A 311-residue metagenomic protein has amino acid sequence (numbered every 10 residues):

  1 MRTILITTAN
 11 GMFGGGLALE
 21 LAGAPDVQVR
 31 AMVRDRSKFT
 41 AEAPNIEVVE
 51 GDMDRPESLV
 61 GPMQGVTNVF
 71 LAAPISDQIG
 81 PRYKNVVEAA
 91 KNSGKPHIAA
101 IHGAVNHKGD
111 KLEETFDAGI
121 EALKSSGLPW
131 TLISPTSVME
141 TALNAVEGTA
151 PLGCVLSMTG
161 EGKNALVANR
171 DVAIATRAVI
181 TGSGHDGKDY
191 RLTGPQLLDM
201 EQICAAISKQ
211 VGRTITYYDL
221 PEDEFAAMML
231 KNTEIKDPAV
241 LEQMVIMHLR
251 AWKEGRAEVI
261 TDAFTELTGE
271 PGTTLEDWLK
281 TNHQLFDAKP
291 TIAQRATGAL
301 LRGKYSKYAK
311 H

Functional and structural regions predicted by a protein language model:
M1-F39, P44, D54-V66, I75-K84 (+7 more regions): Oxidoreductase cofactor-interface core, primarily capturing Rossmann-like NAD(P)-dependent enzymes
E47-E50: Conserved SAM-binding strand-loop segment of SAM-dependent methyltransferases
D223-H311: A hydrophobic C-terminal alpha-helical subdomain
